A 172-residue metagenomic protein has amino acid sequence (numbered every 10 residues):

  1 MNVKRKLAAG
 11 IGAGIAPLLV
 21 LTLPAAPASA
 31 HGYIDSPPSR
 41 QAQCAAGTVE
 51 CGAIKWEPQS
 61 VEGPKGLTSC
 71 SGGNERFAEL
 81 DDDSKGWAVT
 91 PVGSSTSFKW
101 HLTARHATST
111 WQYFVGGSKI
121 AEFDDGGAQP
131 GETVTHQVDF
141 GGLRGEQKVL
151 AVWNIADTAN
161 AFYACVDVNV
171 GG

Functional and structural regions predicted by a protein language model:
M1-A30: Secretory targeting and sorting signals
I15, T22-A26, R105, A128 (+1 more regions): A generic structural signal for short, solvent-exposed coil/turn residues that cap or connect secondary-structure
A28-K119, F123-D124: N-terminal "mature-chain" segments and other terminal, solvent-exposed stretches
Q41, G127, G172: Residue-level detector of flexible, active-site-proximal loop/helix-junction positions within diverse enzyme catalytic
P91-G93, G131, R144: Short coil/turn motifs at beta-sheet boundaries
D125-E132: Short proline/glycine- and polar residue-rich coil/turn motifs
T133-G172: Extracellular/periplasmic metallocenter environments
